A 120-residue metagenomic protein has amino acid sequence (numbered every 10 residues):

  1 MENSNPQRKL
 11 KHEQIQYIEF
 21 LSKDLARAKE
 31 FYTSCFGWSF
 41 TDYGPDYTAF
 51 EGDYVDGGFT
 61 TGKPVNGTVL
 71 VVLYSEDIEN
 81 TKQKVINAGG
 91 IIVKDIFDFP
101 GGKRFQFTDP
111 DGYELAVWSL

Functional and structural regions predicted by a protein language model:
M1-R27, V69-V71: N-terminal beta-strand motif that seeds the catalytic metal site of vicinal oxygen chelate
Q14, D53, G101: Exposed loop/turn and edge beta-strand positions of beta-sandwich/beta-sheet ligand-binding modules
Y17, A49, G58, D95 (+1 more regions): Conserved beta-strand positions that form and line the central face of beta-propeller blades
I18, A28, Y32, T81 (+1 more regions): Hydrophobic pocket/interface hotspot
D24-W38: Amphipathic alpha-helical segments
F36-Y43, I91-I96: Short secondary-structure junctions
W38-V69, L115-S119: Conserved short beta-strand elements that form part of the metal-binding/catalytic scaffold of enzyme active sites
L73-E114: Vicinal oxygen chelate
